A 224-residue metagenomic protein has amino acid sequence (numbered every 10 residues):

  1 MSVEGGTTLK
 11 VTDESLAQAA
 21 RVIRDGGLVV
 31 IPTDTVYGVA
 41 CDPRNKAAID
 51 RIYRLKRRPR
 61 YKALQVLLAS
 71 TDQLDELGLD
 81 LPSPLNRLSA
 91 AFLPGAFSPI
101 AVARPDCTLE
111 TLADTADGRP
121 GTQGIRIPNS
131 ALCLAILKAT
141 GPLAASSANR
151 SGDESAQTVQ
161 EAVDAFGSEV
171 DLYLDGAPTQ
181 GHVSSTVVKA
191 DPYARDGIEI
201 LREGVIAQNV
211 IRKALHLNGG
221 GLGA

Functional and structural regions predicted by a protein language model:
M1-A224: Active-site-adjacent structural elements in enzyme catalytic cores
